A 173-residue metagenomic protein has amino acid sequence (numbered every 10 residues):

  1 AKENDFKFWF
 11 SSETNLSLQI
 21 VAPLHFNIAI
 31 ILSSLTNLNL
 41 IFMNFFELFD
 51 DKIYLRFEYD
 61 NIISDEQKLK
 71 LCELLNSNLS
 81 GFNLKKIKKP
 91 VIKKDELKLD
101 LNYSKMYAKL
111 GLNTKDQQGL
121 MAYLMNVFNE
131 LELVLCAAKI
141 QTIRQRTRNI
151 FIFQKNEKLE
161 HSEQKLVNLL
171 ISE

Functional and structural regions predicted by a protein language model:
A1-E173: Regulatory modules associated with amino-acid/nitrogen control
